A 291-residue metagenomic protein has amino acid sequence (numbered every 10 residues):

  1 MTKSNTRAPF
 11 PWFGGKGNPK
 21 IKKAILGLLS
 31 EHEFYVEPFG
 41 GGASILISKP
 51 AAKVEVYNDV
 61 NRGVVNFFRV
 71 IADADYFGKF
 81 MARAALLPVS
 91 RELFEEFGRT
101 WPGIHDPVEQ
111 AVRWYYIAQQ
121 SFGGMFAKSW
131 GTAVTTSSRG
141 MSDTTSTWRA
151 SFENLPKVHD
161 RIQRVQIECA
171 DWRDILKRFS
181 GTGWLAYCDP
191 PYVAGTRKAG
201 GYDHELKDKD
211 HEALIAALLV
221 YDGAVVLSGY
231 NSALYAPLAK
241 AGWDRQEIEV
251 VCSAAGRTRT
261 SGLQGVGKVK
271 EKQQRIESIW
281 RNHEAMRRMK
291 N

Functional and structural regions predicted by a protein language model:
M1-K22, L28-E31, A43, A74-G201: SAM-dependent nucleic-acid methyltransferase catalytic core
M1-V56, V60, Q166, A170-L185 (+1 more regions): Class I S-adenosyl-L-methionine
A52, I71-A74: A short linear boundary/processing microfeature
V65: Short alpha-helix immediately C-terminal to the canonical SAM-binding loop
F68: Conserved SAM-binding loop
